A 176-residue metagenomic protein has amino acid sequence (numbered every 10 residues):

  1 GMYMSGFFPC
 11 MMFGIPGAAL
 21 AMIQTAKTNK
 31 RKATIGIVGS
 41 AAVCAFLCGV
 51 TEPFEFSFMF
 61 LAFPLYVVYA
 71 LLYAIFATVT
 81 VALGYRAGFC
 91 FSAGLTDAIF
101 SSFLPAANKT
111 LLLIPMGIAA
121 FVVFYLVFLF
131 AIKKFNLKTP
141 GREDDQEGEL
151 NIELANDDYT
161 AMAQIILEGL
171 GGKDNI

Functional and structural regions predicted by a protein language model:
G1-Y3, I15-Q24, S40-A41, L47-N156: Transmembrane alpha-helical segments and their short flanking loops that form helix-hairpins/helix-helix interfaces
M4-M12: Structural signature of hydrophobic alpha-helical transmembrane segments
L20, A33-T34, C44-A45, A163-I166: Short linear motifs at secondary-structure transitions and domain/linker junctions
T28-I37: Membrane-proximal intracellular helices of multi-pass ion channels
G36-A41, I176: A broadly tuned "polar low-complexity/structure-edge" signature
G49, N175-I176: Residue-level signature of catalytic and energy-coupling elements of molecular machines, predominantly ATP/GTP-dependent
D157-N175: Structured cytosolic domains appended to multi-pass membrane proteins
